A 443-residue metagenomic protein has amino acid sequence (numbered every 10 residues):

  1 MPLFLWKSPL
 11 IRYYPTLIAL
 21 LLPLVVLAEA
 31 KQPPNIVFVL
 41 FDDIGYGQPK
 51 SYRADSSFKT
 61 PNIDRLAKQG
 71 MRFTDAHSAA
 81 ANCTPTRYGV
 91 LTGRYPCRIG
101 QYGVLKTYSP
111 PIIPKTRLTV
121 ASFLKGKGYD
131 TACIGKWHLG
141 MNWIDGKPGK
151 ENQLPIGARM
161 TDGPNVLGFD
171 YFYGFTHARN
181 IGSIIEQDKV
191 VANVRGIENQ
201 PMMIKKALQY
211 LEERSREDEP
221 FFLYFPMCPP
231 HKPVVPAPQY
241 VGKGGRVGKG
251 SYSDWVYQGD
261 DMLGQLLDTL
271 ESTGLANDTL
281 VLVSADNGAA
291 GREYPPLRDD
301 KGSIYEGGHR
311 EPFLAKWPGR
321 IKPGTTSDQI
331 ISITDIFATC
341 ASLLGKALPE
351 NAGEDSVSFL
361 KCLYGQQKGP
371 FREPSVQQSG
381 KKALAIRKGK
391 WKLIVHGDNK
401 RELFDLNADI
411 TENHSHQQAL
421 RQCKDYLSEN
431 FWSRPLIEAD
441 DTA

Functional and structural regions predicted by a protein language model:
M1-P2, A443: Accessible peptide chain termini
L3, V25-L27: Glycine-centered signal
L3-L17: Bacterial N-terminal signal peptides that target proteins for export
K7, L21-L22, S433: Generic short amphipathic/hydrophobic targeting helices enriched at N-termini, encompassing Sec-type signal peptides
P15-V25: Bacterial N-terminal signal peptides
A28-G397, R401, L406-T442: Formylglycine-dependent sulfatase
